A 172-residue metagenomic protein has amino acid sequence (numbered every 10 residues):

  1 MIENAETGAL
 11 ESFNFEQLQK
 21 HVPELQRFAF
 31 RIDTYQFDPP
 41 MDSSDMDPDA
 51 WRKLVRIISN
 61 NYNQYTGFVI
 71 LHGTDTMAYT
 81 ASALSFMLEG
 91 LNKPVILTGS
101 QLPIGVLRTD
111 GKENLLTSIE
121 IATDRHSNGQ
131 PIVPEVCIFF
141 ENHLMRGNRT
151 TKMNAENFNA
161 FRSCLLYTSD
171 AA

Functional and structural regions predicted by a protein language model:
M1, H72-A78, H143-M145: Gly/Ser/Thr-rich loops at beta-strand to alpha-helix junctions that form or flank small-molecule/cofactor-binding
M1-N60: ATP/NTP phosphate-donor binding region
L10-F13, M46-D49, K53, D75 (+3 more regions): Conserved active-site and cofactor/substrate-binding residues in soluble primary-metabolism enzymes
E16-Q19, R52-V55, S59, A81 (+2 more regions): Predominant activation on well-ordered alpha-helical scaffold segments within soluble catalytic domains
T66-G67: Structural motif
L71-K93: Short Gly/Thr/Asp-enriched flexible loops that form oxyanion-binding sites at enzyme active sites
T98-L166: Internal gly/pro-rich beta-alpha loop/helix module that stabilizes soluble enzyme cofactors or their anionic handles
Y167-A172: Conserved small/polar residues in nucleotide/adenosyl-binding loops
